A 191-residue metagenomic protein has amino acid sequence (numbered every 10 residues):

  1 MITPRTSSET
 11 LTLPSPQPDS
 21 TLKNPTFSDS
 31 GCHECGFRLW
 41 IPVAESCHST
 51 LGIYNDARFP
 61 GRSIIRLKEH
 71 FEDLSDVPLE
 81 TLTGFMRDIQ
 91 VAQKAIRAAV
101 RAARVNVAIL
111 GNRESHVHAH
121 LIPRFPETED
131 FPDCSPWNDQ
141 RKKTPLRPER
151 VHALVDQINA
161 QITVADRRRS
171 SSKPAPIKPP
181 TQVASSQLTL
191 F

Functional and structural regions predicted by a protein language model:
I2-F191: HIT superfamily nucleotide-processing domains
